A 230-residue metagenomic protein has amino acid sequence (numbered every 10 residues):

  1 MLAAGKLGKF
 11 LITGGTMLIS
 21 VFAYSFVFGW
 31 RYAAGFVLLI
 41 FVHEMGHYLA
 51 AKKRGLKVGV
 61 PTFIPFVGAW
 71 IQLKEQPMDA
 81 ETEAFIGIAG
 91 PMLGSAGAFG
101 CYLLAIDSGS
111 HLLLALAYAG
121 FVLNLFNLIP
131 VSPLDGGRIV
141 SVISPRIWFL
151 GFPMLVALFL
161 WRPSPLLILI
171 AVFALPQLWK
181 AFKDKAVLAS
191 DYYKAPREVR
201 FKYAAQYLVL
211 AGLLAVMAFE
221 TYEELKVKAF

Functional and structural regions predicted by a protein language model:
M1-F230: Hydrophobic transmembrane alpha-helices and their immediate loop junctions in multi-pass integral membrane proteins
